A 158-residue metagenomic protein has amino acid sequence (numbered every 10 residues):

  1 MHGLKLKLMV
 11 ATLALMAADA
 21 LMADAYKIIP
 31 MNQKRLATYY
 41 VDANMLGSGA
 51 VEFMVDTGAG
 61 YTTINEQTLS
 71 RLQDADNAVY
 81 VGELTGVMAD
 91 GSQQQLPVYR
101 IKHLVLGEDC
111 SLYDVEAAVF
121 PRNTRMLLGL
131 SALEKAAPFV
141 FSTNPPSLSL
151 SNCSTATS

Functional and structural regions predicted by a protein language model:
H2-L8, L21-S158: Pepsin/retropepsin-fold aspartyl endopeptidases
T12-M22: Hydrophobic h-region of N-terminal signal peptides that target proteins for export in Gram-negative bacteria
